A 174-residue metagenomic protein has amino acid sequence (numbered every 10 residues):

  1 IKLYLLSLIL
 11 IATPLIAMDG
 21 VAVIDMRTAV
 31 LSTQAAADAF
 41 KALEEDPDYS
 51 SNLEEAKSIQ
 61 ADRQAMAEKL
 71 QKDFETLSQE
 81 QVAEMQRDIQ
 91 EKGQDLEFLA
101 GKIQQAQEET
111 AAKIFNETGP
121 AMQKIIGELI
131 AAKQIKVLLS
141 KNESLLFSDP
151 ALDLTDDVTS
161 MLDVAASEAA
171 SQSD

Functional and structural regions predicted by a protein language model:
I1-L8: Sec-dependent signal peptide recognition, specifically the positively charged N-region followed immediately by
I9-I11, A170: Extended rod-forming repeat segments used as scaffolds/tethers
I11-A17: Sec/Tat signal peptide C-region and signal peptidase I cleavage site
A17-D174: Amphipathic, charged alpha-helical segments and their helix-to-coil junctions in extracytoplasmic/peripheral assemblies
